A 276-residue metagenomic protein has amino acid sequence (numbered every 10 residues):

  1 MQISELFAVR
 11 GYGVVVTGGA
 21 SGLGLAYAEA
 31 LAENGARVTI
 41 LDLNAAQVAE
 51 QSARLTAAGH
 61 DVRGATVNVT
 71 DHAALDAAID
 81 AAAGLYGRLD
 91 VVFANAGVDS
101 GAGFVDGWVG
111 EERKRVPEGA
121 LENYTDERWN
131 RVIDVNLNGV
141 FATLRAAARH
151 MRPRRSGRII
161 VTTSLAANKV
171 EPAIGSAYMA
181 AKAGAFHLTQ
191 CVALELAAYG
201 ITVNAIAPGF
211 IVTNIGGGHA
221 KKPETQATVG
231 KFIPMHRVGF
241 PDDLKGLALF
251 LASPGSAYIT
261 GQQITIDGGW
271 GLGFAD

Functional and structural regions predicted by a protein language model:
M1-L6, L249, T260-D276: Short C-terminal tail/terminal secondary-structure segment of NAD(P)H-dependent dehydrogenase/reductase domains
I3-T39: Canonical Rossmann dinucleotide-binding motif of NAD(H)/NADP(H)-dependent dehydrogenases/reductases, specifically
A45-A46, A65-I79, D126, D243: The beta1-alpha1 cofactor-binding region of Rossmann-like NAD(H)/NADP(H)-dependent oxidoreductases
V98, E111-F141, S156, I160 (+2 more regions): Catalytic Tyr-X3-Lys loop
R113-D126, I160-G184, T189-Q190, L194-A198 (+1 more regions): Catalytic loop of short-chain dehydrogenase/reductase
R149, L194-E195, A257: Alpha-helical segment proximal to the catalytic Tyr-Lys
A197, T202, I259-G261: Short, small/polar-rich loop/turn modules that mediate ligand/substrate recognition or access, typified
I233-L244: A conserved structural motif in NAD(P)-dependent oxidoreductases
